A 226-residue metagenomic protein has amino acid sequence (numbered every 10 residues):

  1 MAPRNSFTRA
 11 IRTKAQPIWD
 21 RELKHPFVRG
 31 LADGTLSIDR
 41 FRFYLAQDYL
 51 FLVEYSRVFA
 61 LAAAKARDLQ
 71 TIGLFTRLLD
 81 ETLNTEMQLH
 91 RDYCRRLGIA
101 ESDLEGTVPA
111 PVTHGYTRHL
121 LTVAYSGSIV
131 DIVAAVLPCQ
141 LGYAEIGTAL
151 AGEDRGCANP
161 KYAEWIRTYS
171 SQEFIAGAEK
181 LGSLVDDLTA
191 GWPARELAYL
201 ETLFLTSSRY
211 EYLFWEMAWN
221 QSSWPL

Functional and structural regions predicted by a protein language model:
M1-R9, T13, S223-L226: Basic/polar N-terminal segments that are highly enriched at the extreme N-terminus, encompassing both cleavable
A2, Q70-A176, L205, R209: Active-site-proximal alpha-helical scaffolds that flank and shape metal-associated catalytic sites
R12-L36, Y55, K180-G191: Short alpha-helical hairpin
Q16-R21, T35-K65, T85, A134-A144 (+1 more regions): Alpha-helical bundle segments that constitute or directly flank the non-heme di-iron/ferroxidase center
F43-E54, R77-E81, Y199-T206, Y210: A non-catalytic, amphipathic alpha-helix used as a structural packing/dimerization or gating element in enzyme scaffolds
A62-A66, A124, G147-D154, L188 (+3 more regions): Secondary-structure edge/capping motif, primarily at the C-terminal ends of alpha-helices and the immediately following
F174-F204: Long amphipathic all-alpha helical oligomerization modules
E201-L226: Acidic, carboxylate-rich catalytic segments that either coordinate divalent cations
